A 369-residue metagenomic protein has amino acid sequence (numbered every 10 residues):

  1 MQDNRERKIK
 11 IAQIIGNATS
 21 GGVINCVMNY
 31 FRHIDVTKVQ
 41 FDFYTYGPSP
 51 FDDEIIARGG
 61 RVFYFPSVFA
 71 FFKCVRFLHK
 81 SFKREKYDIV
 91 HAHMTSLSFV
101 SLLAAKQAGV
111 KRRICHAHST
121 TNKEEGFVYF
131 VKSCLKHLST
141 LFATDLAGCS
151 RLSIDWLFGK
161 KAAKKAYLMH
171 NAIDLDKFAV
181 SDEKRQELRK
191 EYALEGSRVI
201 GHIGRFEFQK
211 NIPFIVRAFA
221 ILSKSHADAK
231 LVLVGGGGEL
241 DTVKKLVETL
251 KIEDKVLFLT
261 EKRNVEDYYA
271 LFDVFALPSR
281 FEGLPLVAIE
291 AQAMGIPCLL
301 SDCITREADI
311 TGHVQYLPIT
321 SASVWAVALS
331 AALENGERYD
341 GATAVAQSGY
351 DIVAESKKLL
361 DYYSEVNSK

Functional and structural regions predicted by a protein language model:
Q2-N4, K8-I9, Q13-K73, G238-E239 (+1 more regions): N-terminal strand-loop element at the rim of the active site of nucleotide-sugar-dependent glycosyltransferases
G21-N29, R198, H202-I221, G238-D241: A conserved mid-protein helix/loop that constitutes part of the nucleotide-sugar donor-binding site
Y44-T45, A288, P297-S301, R306: Short hydrophobic beta-strand element within catalytic cores of glycosyltransferases and related nucleotide-activated
A70-K73, D155-G159, H170-E191, E365-S368: Acidic anion/phosphate-binding donor-loop and adjacent secondary structure in glycosyltransferase catalytic cores
A92-V100, A117: Short His-centered aromatic/hydrophobic patch
K244-T260: Nucleotide-activated donor-binding/catalytic signature segment of Leloir-type glycosyltransferases, i.e., the conserved
E261, R280: Aromatic "clamp/platform" in nucleotide-sugar-dependent glycosyltransferases that forms part of the donor/acceptor
E307-N335, V353: Change "using UDP/GDP/dTDP sugars" to "using nucleotide sugars
